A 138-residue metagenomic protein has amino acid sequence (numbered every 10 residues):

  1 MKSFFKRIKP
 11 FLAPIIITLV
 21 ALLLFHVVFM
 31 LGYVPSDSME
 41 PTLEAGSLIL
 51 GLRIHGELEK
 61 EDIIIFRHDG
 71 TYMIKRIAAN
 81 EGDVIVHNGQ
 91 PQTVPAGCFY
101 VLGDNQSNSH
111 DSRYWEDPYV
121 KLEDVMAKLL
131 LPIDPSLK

Functional and structural regions predicted by a protein language model:
M1-K138: Extended hydrophobic leader/signal-anchor segments used for secretion and membrane insertion
